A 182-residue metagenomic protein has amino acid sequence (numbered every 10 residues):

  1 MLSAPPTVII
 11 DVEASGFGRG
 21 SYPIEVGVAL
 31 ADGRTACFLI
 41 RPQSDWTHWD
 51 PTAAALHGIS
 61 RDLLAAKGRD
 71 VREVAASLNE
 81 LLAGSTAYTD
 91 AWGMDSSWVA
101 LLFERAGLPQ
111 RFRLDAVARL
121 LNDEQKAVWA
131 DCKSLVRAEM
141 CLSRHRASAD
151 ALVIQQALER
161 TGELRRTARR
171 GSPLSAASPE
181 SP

Functional and structural regions predicted by a protein language model:
A4-P6, R19-I24, L30-I59, N79-P182: Metal-dependent phosphoesterase core characteristic of DEDDh/y 3'-5' exonuclease domains
I10-V12, K67-G68, T89-W92: Short His-Asn-centered micro-motif
V12-G20: Short acidic, Gly/Ser-rich segments with clustered Asp/Glu that frequently serve as metal-coordination loops in enzyme
A55-S77: Metal-dependent phosphoesterase signature
